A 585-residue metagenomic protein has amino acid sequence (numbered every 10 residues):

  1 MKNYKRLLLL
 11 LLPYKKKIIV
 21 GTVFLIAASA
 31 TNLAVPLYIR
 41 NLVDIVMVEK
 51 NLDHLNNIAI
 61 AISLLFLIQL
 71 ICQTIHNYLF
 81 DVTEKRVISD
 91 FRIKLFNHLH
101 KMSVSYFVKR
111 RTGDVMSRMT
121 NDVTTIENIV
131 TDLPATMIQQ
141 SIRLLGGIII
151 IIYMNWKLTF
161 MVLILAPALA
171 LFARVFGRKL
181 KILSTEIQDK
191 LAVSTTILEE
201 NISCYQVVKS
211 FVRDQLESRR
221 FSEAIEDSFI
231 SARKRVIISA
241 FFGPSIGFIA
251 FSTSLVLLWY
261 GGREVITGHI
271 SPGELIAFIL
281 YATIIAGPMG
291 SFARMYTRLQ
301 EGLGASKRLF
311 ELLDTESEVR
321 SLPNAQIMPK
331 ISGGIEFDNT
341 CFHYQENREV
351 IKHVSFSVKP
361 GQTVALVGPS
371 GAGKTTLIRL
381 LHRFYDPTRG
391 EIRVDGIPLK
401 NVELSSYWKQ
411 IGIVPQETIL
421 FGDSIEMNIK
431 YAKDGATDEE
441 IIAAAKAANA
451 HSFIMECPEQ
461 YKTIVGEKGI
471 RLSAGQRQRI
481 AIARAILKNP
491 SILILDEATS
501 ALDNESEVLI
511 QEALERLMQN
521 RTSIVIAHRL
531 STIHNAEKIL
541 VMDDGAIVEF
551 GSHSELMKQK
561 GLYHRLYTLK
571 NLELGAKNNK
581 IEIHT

Functional and structural regions predicted by a protein language model:
M1-N32, M47-A59, H76-F80, E84-V87 (+11 more regions): Membrane-integrated ABC transporters
K2, L11, F80-E84, I88 (+2 more regions): Juxtamembrane loop-to-helix connectors within ABC transporter transmembrane domains
P13, K17-A27, I60, L65 (+2 more regions): Transmembrane helices of ABC transporter permease
P13, V104-S105, N121-V130, P134 (+7 more regions): An intracellular "coupling" helix at the cytosolic face of ABC transporter transmembrane type-1 domains
E49-H54, I150-I164, K234, I238-K307: Helix-loop-helix
L99, F221, L309, F337-N339: Conserved catalytic Walker-motif region of ABC-type ATPase nucleotide-binding domains
S321-L322, M328-T585: ABC-type nucleotide-binding domain
